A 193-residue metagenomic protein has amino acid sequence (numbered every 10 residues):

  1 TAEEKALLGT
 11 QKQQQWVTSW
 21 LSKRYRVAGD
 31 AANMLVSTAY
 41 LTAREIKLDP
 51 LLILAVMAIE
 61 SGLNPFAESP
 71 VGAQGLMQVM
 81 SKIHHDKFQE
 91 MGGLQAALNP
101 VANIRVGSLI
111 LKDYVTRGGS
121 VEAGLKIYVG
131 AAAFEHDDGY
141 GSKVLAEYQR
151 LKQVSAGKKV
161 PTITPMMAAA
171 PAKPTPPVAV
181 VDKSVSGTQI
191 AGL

Functional and structural regions predicted by a protein language model:
T1-M34: N-terminal export signals and maturation junctions of secreted/periplasmic proteins
A28-L35, P50-A55, A67, V121-I127 (+1 more regions): Surface-exposed patches in mature extracellular/periplasmic domains of secreted proteins
A32-N64, G107: Short, functionally critical alpha-helical segments immediately adjacent to catalytic or ligand/cofactor-binding
L51-A58, L76-M80, K87, K126-V129: Soluble periplasmic/extracytoplasmic beta-strand elements of cell-envelope proteins
I59-G75: Cell-wall polysaccharide-cleaving catalytic domain and substrate-binding groove, primarily in peptidoglycan/chitin
E60-N64, I83-D86, A131-F134: Solvent-exposed loop/turn segments at secondary-structure junctions within structured extracellular/periplasmic domains
P70-E90, G107: Substrate-binding/active-site groove segments that recognize and process beta-1,4-linked N-acetyl-hexosamine
E90-L193: Non-catalytic cell-wall polysaccharide-engagement segments
